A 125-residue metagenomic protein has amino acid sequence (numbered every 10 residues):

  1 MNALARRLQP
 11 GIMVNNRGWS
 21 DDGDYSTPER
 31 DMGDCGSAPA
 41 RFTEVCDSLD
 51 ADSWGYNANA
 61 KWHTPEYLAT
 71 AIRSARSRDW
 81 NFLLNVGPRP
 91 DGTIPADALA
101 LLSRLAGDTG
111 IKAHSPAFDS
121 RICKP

Functional and structural regions predicted by a protein language model:
M1-P125: Mature catalytic domains of secreted/periplasmic carbohydrate-active enzymes
